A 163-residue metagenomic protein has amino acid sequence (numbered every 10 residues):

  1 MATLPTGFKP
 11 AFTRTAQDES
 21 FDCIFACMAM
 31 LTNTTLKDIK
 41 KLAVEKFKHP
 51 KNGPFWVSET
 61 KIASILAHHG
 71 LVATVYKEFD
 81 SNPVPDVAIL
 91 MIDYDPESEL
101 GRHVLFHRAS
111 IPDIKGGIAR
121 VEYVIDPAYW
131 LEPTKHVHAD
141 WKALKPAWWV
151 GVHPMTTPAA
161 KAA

Functional and structural regions predicted by a protein language model:
M1-G53, T60, S64-H69, A163: Active-site nucleophile-adjacent alpha helix/oxyanion-hole segment immediately C-terminal to the catalytic cysteine
P5, K51, E99, I114-K115 (+1 more regions): Intrinsically disordered, low-complexity segments enriched in small/polar residues
G7-K9, F79-P85, L144-W148: Contiguous, function-dense segments enriched for cysteine-driven chemistry and partner/ligand-binding capacity
A16, S20, M91-D93, V124: Intrinsically disordered, low-complexity peptide-like regions
K46, D80, L131: Residue-level detector of flexible, active-site-proximal loop/helix-junction positions within diverse enzyme catalytic
L71-I111: Active-site-adjacent substructure of cysteine-protease-like catalytic cores
A109-A163: Noncatalytic regulatory segments and standalone regulatory/sensor domains
